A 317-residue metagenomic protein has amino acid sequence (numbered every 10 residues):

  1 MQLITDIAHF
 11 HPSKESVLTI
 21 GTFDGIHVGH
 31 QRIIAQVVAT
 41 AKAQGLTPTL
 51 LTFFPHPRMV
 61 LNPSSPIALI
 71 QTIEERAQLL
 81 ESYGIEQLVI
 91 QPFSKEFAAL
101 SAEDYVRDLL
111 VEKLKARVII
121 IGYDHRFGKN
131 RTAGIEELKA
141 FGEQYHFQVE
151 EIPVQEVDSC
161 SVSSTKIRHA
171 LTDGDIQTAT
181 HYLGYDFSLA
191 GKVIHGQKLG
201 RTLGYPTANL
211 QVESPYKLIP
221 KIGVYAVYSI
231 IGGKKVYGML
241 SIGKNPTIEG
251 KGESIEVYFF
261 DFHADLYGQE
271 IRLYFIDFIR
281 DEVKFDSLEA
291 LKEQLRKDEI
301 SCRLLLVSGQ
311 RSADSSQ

Functional and structural regions predicted by a protein language model:
Q2-A8, V89: Short acidic-hydrophobic, aromatic-tinged amphipathic segments that line or gate anion-handling sites
H9-P12, K95-A98, E156-C160: A short acidic, often aromatic-flanked loop/helix-cap motif at beta-alpha or helix-coil junctions that lines enzyme
H9-T72: N-terminal catalytic cores of NTP/NDP-binding nucleotidyl/phosphoryl-transfer enzymes
H27, L80, I119, A179 (+2 more regions): Residue-level signal for inorganic ion chemistry
M59-Y123, F127-Y145: N-terminal Rossmann-like or analogous alpha/beta NTP/dinucleotide-binding catalytic cores that position adenine
G142-M239: Glycine-rich, Lys/Arg-enriched anion-binding loops that position phosphate/diphosphate groups for phosphoryl
G196-S316: Phosphate/ribose-recognition catalytic cores of enzymes acting on nucleotide-derived substrates
